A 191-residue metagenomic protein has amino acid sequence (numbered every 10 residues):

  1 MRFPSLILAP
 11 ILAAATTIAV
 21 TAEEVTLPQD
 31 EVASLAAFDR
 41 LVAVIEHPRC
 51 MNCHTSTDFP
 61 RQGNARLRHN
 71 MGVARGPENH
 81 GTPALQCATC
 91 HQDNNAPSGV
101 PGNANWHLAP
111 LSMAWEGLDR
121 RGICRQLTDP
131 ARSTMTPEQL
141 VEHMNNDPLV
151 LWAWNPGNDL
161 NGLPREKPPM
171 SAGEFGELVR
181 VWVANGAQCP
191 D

Functional and structural regions predicted by a protein language model:
M1-V42, Q62, V73-E78, N95-D191: N-terminal export/targeting leaders of redox proteins
A36, P48, T82-L85, E174: Short, well-structured alpha-helical interface segments that form or flank functional binding sites
E46-H80: N-terminal, post-signal-peptide region of Sec/Tat-exported proteins
P48-T57, A84-N94, V179: The canonical Cys-X-X-Cys-His
